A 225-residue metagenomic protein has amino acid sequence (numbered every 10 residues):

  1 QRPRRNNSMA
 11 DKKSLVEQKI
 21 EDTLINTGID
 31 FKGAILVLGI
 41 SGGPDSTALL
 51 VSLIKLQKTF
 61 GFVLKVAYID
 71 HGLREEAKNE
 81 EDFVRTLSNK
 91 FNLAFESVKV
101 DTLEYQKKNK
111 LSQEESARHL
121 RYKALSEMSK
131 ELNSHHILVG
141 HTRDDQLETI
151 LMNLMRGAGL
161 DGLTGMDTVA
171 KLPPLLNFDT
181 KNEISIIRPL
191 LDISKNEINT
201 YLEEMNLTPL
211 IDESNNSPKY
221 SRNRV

Functional and structural regions predicted by a protein language model:
R2-R5, M9-V225: Core alpha/beta nucleotide-donor-binding catalytic domains of modification enzymes
